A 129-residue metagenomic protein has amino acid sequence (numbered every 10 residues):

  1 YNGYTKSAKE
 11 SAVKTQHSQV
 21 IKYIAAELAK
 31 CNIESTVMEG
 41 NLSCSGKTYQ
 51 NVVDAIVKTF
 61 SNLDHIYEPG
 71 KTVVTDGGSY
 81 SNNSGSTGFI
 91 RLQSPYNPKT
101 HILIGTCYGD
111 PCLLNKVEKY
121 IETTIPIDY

Functional and structural regions predicted by a protein language model:
Y1-Q19: Amphipathic alpha-helical segments typified by the pilin-like N-terminal helix that continues immediately C-terminal
A26-Y129: Periplasmic/extracellular, small/polar-rich flexible segments of pilin-like filament-forming proteins
